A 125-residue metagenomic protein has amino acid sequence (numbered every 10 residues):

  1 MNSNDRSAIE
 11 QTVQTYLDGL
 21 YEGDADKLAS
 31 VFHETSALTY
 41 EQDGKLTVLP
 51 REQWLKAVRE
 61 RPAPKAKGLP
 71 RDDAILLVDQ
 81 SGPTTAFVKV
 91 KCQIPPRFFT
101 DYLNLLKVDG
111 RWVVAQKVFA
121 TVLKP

Functional and structural regions predicted by a protein language model:
M1-E34, E52, K124: Short, low-complexity N-terminal intrinsically disordered segments enriched in polar/charged residues
A8, A37-D43, T47-F98: Surface-exposed, charged secondary-structure patches
F32, C92, V118-F119: Short beta-strand segments enriched in hydrophobic/aromatic residues within well-folded beta-rich domains
F98-P125: Short beta-strand edge/turn micro-motifs at domain boundaries
